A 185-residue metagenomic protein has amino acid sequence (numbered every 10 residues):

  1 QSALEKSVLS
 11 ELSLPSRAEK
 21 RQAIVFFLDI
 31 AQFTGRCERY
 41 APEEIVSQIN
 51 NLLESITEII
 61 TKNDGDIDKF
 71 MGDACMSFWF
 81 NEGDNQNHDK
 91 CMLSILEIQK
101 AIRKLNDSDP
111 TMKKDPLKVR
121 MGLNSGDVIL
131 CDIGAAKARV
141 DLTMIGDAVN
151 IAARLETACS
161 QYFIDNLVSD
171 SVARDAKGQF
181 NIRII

Functional and structural regions predicted by a protein language model:
Q1-R21: Regulatory cytosolic signal-relay segments
L14-L93: Catalytic NTP-binding/metal-coordinating core of nucleotidyl cyclase/transferase enzymes
L28, I59-K90, K104-D147: Catalytic core of nucleotidyl cyclases, primarily class III adenylyl/guanylyl cyclases
I98: Serine endopeptidase catalytic core focused on the charge-relay Asp
V128-L130, A158-I185: Cytosolic regulatory/linker segments at or just downstream of nucleotide-handling modules in signal-transduction
N150: Key residue(s) within conserved catalytic/signature motifs
